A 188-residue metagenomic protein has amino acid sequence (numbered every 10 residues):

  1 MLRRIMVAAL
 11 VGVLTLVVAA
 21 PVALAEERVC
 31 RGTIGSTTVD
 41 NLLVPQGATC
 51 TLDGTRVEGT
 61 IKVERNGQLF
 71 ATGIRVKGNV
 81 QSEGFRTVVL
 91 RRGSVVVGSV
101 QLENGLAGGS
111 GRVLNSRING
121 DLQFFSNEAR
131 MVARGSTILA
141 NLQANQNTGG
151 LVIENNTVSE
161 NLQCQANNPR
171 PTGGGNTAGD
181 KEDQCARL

Functional and structural regions predicted by a protein language model:
L2-I5, P21-L188: Extended beta-solenoid/beta-helix repeat architectures
A8-V17: Bacterial N-terminal signal peptides
